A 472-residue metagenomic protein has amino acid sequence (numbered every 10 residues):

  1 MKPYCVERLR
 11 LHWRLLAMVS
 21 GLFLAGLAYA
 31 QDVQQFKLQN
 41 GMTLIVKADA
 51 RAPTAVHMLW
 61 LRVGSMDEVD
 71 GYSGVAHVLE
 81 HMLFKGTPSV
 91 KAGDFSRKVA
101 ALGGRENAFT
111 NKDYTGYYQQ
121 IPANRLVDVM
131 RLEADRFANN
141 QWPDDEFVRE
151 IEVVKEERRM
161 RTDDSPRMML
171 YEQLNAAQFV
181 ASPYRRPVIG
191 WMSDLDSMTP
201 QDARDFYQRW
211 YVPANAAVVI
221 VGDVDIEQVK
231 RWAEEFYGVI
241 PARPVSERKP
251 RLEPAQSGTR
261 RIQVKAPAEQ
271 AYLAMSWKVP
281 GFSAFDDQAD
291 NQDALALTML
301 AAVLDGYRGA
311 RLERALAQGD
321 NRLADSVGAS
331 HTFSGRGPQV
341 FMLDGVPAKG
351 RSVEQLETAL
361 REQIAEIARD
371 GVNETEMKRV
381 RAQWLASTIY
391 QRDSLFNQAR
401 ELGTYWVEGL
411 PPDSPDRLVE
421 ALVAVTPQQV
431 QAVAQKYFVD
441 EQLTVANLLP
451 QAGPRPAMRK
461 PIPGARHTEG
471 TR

Functional and structural regions predicted by a protein language model:
M1-L11: N-terminal secretory signal peptides that target proteins for export/translocation
H12-G26: Bacterial N-terminal signal peptides
A28-A30: Boundary at the C-terminal end of the N-terminal hydrophobic targeting segment
K47, R51-E68, G74-V78, A92-R136 (+6 more regions): M16 family metallopeptidases and their MPP-like homologs
S73-T87: Active-site SXXK
K85-S89, F137-D145, R161, V372-N373: Short, polar/flexible loop-turn hinges at active-site or ligand-entry regions and domain interfaces
I151, Q201-F236, Q442: Non-catalytic, conformational "gating/processing" segments within enzyme and secreted inhibitor domains
R159, A176, V245-R311, R472: His/Glu-based metal-binding/catalytic segments typifying zinc-dependent metallopeptidases
